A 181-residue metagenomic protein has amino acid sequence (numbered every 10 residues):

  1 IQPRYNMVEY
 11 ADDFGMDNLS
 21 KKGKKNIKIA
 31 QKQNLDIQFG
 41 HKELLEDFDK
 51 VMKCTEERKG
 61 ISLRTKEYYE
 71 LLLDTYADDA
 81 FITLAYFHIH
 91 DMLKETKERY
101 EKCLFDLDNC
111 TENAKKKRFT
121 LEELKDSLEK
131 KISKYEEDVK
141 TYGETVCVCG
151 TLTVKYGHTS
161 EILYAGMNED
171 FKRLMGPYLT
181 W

Functional and structural regions predicted by a protein language model:
I1-K172: A conserved beta-strand-loop-helix scaffold within acyl/acetyltransferase catalytic domains
K172-W181: Conserved acetyl-CoA-binding loop-helix of GNAT-fold acetyltransferases
